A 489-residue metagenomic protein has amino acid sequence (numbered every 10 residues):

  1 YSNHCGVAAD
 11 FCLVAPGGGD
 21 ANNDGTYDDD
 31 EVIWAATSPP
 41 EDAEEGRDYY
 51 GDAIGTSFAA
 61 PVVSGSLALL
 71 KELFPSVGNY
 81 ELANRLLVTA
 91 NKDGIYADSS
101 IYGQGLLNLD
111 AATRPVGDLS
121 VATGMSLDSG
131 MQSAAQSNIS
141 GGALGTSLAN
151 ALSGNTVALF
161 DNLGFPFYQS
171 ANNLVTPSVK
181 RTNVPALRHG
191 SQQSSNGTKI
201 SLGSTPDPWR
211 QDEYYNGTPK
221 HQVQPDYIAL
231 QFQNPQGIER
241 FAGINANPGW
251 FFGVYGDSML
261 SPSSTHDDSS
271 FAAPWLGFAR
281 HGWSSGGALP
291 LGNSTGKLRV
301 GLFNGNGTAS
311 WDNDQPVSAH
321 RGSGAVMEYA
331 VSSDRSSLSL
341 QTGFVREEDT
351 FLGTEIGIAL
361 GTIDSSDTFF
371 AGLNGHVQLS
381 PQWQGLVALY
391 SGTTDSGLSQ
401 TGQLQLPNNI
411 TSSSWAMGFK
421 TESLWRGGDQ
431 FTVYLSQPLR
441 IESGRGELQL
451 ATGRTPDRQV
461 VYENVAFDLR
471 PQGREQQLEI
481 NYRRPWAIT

Functional and structural regions predicted by a protein language model:
Y1-S57: Catalytic-core environment of secreted peptidases
N22-D29, A36, M125-D128, Q132-A135 (+2 more regions): Flexible glycine-rich, low-complexity coil/linker segments exposed to the extracellular/periplasmic environment
T37-P39, G46, A97, W311-D312 (+2 more regions): Short acidic, glycine/proline-rich loop/turn micro-motifs
F58-F74: Short, small-residue alpha-helix embedded
E72-A186: C-terminal subdomain of the subtilisin-like protease fold in secreted/lumenal serine endopeptidases
V175-H376, Y390: Outer membrane beta-barrel translocator domains of Type V secretion systems
F251-Y255, M259-H266, S270-W275, R299 (+5 more regions): Outer membrane beta-barrel transmembrane domains
